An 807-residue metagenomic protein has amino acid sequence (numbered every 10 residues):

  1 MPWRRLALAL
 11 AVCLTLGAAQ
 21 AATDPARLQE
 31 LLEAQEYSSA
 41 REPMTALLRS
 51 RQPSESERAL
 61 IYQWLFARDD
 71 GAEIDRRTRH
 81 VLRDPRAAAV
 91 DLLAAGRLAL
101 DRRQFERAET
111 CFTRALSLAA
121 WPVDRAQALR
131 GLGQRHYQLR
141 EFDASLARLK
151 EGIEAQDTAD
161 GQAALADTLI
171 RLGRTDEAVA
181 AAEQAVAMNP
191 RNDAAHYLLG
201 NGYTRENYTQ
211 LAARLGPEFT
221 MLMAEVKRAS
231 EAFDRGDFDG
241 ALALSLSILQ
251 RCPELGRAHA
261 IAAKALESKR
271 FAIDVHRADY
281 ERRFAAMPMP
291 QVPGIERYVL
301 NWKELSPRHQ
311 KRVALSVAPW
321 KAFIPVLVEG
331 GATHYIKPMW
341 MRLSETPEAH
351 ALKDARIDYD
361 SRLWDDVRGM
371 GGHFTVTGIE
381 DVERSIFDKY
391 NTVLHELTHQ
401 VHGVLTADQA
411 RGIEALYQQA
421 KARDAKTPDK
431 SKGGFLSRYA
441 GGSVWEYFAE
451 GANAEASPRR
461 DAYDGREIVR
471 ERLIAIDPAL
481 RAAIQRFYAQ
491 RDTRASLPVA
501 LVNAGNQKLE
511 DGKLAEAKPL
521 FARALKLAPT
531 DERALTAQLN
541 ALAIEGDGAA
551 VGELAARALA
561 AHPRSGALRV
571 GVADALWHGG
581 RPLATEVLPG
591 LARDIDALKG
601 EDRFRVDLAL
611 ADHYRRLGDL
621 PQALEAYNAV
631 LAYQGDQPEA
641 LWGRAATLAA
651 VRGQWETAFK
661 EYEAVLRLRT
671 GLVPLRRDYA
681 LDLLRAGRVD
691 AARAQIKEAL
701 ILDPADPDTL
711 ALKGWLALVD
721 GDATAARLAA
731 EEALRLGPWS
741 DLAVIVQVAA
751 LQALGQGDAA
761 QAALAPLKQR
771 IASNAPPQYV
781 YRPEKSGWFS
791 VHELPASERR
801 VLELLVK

Functional and structural regions predicted by a protein language model:
Q29, Q63, R97, Q134 (+12 more regions): Residue-level recognition of tetratricopeptide repeat
A40, I74, A108, S145 (+10 more regions): Single-residue signature of alpha-solenoid repeat helices
Q52, R86-A87, A120-V123, Q156-D157 (+11 more regions): Short coil turns that delineate tetratricopeptide repeat
S54-S56, A88-V90, P122-A126, A159-G161 (+11 more regions): Helix-start (N-cap) detector for alpha-helical repeat units in TPR-like alpha-solenoids, especially tetratricopeptide
L60-I61, A94, Q127-G131, A164 (+9 more regions): Canonical tetratricopeptide repeat
L198, A212-T220, V226, S268 (+2 more regions): Terminal, low-structured helical/coil segments at or just beyond the last alpha-helical repeat
N201, F219-S230, A260, Q418-N506: Metalloprotease/metallohydrolase-associated module, dominated by Zn2+-dependent proteases
A272-A422: Acidic/His-rich structured neighborhood in mature extracellular/periplasmic domains
